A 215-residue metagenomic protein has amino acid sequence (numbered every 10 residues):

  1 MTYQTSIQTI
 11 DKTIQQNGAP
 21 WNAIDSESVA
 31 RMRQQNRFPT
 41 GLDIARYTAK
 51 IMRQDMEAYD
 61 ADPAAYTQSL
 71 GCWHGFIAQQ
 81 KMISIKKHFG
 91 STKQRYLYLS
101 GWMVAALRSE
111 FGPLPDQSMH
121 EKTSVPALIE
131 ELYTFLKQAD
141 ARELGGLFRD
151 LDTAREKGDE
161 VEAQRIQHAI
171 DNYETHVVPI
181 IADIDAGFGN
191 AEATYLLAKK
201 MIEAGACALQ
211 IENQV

Functional and structural regions predicted by a protein language model:
T2-V215: Alpha/beta enzyme core
